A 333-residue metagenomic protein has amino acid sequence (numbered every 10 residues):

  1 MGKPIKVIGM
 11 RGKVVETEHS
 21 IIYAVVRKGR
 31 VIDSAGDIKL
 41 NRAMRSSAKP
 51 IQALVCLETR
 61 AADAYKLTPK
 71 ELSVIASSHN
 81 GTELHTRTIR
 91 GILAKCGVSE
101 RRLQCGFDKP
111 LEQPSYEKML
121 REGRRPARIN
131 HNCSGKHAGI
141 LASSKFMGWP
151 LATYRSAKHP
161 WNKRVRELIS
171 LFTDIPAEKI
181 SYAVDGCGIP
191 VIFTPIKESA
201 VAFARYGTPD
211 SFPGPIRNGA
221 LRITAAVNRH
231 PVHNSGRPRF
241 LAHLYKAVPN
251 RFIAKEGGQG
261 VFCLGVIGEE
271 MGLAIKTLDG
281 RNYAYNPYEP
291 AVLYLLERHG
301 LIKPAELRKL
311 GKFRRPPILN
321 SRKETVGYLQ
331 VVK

Functional and structural regions predicted by a protein language model:
M1, T68-I175, K179: Active-site-adjacent helix/loop patches that line small-molecule binding or acyl-intermediate pockets
M1-K39: Beta-lactamase-like hydrolase cores
G12-V15, N130, R251-K255: Short Gly/Pro-enriched turn/cap motifs at secondary-structure boundaries
E18-Y23, A138, R166, Q259-F262: Short glycine-rich loop/turn motifs
R27-K28, I32, L57-Y65, G97-R101 (+6 more regions): Bacterial peptidoglycan biogenesis and beta-lactam-recognition machinery
A35-A43, I75-H79, G123-H131, V184-P190 (+1 more regions): A short glycine/serine-rich beta->alpha loop
M44-A62: Active-site SXXK
A204-K333: Structured C-terminal helix/loop/strand segments within mature extracytoplasmic catalytic/sensor domains
